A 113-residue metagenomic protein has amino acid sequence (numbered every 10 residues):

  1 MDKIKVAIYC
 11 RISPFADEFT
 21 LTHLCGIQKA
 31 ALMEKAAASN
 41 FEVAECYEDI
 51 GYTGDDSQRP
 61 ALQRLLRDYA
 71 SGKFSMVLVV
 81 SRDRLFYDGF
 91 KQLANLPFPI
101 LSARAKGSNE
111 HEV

Functional and structural regions predicted by a protein language model:
D2-I4, D55-V113: TOPRIM-like Mg2+-dependent DNA-processing core and adjacent phosphate-binding/basic surface
D2-L24: Short beta-strand segments enriched in small/hydrophobic residues
K5-R11, S39-V43, S71-F74: Short amphipathic alpha-helical segments, especially helix-boundary/capping motifs
I8-R11, Q28, L32, C46 (+1 more regions): Mobile genetic element proteins and their domesticated derivatives, centered on retroelements and DNA transposons
I12-D17, D49-T53, R84: A short, flexible beta-alpha/helix-coil linker loop
T22-A37: Short catalytic helix/loop segments, enriched in acidic residues and glycine and frequently bearing histidine
A36-G51: Short beta-strand elements in bilobed, periplasmic/extracellular small-molecule ligand-binding domains
